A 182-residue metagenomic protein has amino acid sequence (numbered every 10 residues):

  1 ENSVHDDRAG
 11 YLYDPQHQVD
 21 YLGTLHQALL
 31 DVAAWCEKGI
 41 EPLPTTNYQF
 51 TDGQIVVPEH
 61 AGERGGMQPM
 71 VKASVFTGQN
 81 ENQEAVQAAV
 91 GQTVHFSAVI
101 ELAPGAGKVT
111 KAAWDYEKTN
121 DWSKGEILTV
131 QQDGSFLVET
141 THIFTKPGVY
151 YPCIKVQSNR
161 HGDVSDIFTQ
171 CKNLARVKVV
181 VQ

Functional and structural regions predicted by a protein language model:
E1-D20, F50-G53: Histidine-bearing beta->alpha loop at or near hydrolase active sites
D6-G10, P44-N47, V164-D166: Short, solvent-exposed loop/turn and secondary-structure capping segments
Y21, D31-A34, I40, T51-Q182: Extracellular/lumenal mature domains of secreted and surface-exposed proteins
L25-L29: Stable alpha-helical elements in mature extracytoplasmic
